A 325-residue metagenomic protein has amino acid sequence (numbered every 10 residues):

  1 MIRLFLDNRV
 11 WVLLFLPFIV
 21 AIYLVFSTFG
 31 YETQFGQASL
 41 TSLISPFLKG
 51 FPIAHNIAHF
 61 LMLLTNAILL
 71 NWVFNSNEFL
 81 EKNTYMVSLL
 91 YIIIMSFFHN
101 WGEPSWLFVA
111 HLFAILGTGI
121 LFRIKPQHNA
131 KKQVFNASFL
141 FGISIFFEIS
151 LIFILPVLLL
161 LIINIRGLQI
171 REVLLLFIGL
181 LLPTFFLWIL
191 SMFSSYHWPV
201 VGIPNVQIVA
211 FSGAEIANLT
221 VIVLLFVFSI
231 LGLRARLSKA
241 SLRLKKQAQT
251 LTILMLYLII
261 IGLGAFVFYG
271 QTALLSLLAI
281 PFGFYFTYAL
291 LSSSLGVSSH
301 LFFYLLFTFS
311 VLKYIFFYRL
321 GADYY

Functional and structural regions predicted by a protein language model:
G36-G50, W198-L219, G232-A235: Juxtamembrane membrane-water interface segments that cap and precede transmembrane helices
L61-N77: Transmembrane-helix motifs of polytopic, lipid-linked glycan transferases
F74-I94: Transmembrane-helix signature of polytopic, membrane-embedded enzymes that assemble or transfer cell-envelope glycans
L89-F108: Aromatic- and kink-enriched transmembrane "portal" helix at the membrane-lumen/periplasm boundary that abuts
G117-K132: Membrane-interface transmembrane helices that cradle and orient dolichyl/undecaprenyl
V134-F147, G262-L263: Membrane-interface alpha helices of multi-pass inner-membrane proteins
F153-N164, L278-F284: Hydrophobic transmembrane alpha-helices of multi-pass, membrane-embedded glycosylation machinery
L237-S294: Membrane-water interface signatures at transmembrane helix termini and the short loops that connect adjacent helices
